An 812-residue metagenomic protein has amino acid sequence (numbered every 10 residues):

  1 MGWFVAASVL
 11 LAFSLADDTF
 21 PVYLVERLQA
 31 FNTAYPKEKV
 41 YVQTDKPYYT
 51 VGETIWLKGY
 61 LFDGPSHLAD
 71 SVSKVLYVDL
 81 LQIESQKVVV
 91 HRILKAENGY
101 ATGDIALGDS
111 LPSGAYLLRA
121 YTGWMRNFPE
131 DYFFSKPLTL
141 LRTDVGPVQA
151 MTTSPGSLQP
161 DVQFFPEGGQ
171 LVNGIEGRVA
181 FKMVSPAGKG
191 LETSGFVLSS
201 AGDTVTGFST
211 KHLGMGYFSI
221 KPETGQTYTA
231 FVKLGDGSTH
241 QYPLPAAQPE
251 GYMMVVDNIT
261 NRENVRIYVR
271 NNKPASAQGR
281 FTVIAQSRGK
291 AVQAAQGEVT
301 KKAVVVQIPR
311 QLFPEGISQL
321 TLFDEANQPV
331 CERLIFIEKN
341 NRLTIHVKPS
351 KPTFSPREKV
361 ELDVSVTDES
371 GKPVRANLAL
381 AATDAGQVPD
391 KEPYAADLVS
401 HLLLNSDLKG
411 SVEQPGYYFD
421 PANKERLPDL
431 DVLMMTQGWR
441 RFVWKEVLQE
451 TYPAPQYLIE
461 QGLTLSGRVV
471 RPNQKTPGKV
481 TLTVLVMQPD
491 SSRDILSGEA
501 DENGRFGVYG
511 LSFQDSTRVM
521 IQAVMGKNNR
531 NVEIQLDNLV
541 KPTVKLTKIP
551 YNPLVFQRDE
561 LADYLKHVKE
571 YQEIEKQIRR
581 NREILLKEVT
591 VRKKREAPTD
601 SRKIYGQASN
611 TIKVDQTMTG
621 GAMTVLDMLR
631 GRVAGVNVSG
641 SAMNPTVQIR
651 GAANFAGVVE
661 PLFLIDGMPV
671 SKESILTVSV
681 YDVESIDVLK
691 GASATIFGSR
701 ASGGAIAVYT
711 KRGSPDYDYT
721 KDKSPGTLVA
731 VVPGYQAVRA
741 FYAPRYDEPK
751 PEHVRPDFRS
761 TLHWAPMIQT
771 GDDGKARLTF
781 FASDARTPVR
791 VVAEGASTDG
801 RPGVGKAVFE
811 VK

Functional and structural regions predicted by a protein language model:
M1-L585: N-terminal, cleavable Sec-dependent signal peptides of secreted/periplasmic/extracellular proteins
K301, G316-Q319, D324, P329 (+6 more regions): Short, small/polar-rich motifs associated with maturation and membrane association, primarily at protein termini
